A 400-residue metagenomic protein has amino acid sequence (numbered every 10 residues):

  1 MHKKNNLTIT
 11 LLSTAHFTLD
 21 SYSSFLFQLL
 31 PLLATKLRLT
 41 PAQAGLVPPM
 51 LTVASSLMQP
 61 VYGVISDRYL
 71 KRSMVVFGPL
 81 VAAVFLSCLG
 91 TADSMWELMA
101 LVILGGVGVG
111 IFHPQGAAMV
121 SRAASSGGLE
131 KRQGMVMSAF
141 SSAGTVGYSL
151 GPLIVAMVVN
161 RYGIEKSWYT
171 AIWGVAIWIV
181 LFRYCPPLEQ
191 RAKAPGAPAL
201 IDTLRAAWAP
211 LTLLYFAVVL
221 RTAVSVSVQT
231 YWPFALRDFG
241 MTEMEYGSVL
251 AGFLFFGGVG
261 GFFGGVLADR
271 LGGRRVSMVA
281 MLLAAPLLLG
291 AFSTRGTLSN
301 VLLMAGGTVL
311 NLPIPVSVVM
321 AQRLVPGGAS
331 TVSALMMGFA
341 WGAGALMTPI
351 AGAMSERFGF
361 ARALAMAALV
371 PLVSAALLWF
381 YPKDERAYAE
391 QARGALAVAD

Functional and structural regions predicted by a protein language model:
S24, T52-P60, S149, L254-F262 (+1 more regions): Residue-level signature of mid-helix packing/kink "hotspots" within the transmembrane helices of 12-pass Major
L26-F27, P210-A251, F255-G258: Extracytoplasmic gate region of multi-pass secondary transporters
L57-D93: Conserved MFS/SLC helix-loop-helix module at the cytosolic interface between two early adjacent transmembrane helices
S73-S87, R275-L289, A368: Structural signature of the two symmetry-related core transmembrane helices
L101-A143: Cytoplasmic helix-loop-helix junction between adjacent transmembrane helices in 12-TM secondary transporters
A139-P186: Helix-loop-helix hairpin linking two adjacent transmembrane segments in secondary transporters
R274-S317: C-terminal transmembrane helical hairpin of 12-TM major facilitator-type secondary transporters
G327-F360: A late C-terminal transmembrane helix in Major Facilitator Superfamily
